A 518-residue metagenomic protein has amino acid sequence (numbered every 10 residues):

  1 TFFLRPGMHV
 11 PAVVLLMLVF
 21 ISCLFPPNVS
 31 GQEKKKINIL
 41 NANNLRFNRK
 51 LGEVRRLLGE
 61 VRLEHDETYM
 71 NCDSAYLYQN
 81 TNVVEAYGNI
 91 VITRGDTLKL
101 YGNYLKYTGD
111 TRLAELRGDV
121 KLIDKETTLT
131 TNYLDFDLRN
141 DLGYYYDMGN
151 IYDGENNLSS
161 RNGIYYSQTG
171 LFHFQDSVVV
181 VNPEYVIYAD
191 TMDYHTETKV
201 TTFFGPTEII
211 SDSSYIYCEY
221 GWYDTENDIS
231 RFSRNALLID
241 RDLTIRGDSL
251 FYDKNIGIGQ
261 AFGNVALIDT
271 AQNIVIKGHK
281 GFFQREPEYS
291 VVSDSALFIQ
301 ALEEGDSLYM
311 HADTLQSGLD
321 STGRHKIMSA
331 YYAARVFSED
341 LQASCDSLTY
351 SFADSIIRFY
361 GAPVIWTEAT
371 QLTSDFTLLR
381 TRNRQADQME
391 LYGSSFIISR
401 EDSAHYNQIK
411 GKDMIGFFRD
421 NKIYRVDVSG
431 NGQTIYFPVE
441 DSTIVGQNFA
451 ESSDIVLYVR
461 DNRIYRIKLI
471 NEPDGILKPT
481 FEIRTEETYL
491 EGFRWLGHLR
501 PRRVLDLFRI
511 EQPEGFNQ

Functional and structural regions predicted by a protein language model:
T1-I37, Q518: Bacterial Sec-dependent N-terminal signal peptides
V29-Q518: N-terminal amphipathic/hydrophobic interface segments
